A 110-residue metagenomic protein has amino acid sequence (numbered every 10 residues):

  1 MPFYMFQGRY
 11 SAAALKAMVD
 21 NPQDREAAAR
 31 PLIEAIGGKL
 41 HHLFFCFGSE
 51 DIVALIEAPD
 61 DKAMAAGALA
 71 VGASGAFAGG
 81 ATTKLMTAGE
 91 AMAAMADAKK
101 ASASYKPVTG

Functional and structural regions predicted by a protein language model:
M1-G110: A compositional/biophysical signature of low hydrophobicity enriched in polar/charged and small residues
